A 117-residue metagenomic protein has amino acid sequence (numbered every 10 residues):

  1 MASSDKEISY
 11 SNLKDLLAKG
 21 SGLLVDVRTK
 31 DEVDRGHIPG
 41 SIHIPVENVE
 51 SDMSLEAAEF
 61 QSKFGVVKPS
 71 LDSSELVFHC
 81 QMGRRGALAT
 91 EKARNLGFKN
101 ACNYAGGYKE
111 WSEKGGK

Functional and structural regions predicted by a protein language model:
M1-L23, K30-E75, Q81-K117: Rhodanese-like catalytic fold shared by cysteine-dependent sulfurtransferases and DSP/PTP-type phosphatases
